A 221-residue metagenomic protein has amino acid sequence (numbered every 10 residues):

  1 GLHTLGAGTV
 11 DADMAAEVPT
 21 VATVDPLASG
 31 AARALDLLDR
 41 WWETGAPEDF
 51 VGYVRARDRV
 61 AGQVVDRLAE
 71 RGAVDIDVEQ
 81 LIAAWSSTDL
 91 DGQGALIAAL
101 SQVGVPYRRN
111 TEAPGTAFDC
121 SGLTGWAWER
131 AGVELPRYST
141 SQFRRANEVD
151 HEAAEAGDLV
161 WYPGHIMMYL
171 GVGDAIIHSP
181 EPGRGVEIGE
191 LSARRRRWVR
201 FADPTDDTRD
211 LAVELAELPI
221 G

Functional and structural regions predicted by a protein language model:
G1-P106, R197, A202-G221: Intrinsically disordered, low-complexity, Pro/Ser/Thr/Asn/Gly/Ala-rich spacer/linker segments adjacent to signal
G92, A153-A156, R194: Short alpha-helical interface patches
V103-A156: Catalytic cysteine-centered active-site loop
S139-V149, L170-G221: Aromatic- and glycine-rich peptidoglycan recognition patches
